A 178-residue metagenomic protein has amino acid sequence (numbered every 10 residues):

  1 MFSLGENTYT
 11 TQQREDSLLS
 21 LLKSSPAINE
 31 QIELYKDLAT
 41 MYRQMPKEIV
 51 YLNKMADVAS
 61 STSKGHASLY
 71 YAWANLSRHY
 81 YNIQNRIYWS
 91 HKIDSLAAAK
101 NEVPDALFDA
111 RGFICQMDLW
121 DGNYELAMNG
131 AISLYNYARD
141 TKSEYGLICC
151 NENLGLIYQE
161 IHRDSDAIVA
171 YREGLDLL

Functional and structural regions predicted by a protein language model:
F2-L178: A "functional boundary" signal
